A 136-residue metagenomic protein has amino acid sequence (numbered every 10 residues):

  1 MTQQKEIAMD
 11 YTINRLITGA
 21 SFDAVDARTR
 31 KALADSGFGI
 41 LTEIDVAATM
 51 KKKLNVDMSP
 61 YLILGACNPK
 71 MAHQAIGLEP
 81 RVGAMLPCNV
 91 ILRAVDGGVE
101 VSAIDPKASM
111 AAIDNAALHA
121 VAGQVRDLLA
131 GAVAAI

Functional and structural regions predicted by a protein language model:
T2-S36, A134: Terminal, regulation- and interaction-focused segments at domain boundaries
R30, A47-A48, A130: Short glycine-/small-residue-rich flexible loop motifs, especially phosphate/cofactor-binding loops
G39-L41, D45-I91: Compact, glycine-rich, soluble single-domain proteins
C88-D114: Beta-strand/loop substructures that line and gate deep hydrophobic ligand-binding cavities in soluble
A112-I136: Well-ordered alpha/beta subsegment
